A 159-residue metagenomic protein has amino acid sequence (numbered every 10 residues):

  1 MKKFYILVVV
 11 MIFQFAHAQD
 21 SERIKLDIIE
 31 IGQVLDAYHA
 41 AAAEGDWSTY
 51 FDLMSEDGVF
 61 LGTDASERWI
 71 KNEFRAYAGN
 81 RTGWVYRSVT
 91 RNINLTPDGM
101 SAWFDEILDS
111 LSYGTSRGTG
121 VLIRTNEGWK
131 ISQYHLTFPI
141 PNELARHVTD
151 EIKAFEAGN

Functional and structural regions predicted by a protein language model:
M1-F4, Q19: Positively charged n-region of N-terminal signal peptides that target proteins for export
F4-F13: Sec-dependent N-terminal signal peptides
H17-D52, D150-N159: Short, low-complexity N-terminal intrinsically disordered segments enriched in polar/charged residues
A42, T119-G128, I152-A154: Short beta-strand segments and strand-loop junctions that repeat across beta-rich extracellular domains
E56-R68, G79-W84: A short gly/proline-enriched turn/hairpin at secondary-structure junctions
N72-T115: Surface-exposed, charged secondary-structure patches
I93-M100, L122-K130: A short, structured loop/turn motif at beta-sheet edges
Q133-N159: Low-complexity, intrinsically disordered terminal/linker segments enriched in charged and Gly/Pro repeats
